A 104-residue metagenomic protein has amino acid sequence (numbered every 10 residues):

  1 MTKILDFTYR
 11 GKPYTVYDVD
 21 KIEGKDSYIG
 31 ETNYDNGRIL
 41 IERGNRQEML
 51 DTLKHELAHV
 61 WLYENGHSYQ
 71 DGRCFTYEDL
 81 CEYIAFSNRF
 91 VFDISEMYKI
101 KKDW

Functional and structural regions predicted by a protein language model:
M1-E48, E64-W104: Metalloprotease/metallohydrolase-associated module, dominated by Zn2+-dependent proteases
D51-Y63: Active-site recognition of the HExxH zinc-binding catalytic motif
